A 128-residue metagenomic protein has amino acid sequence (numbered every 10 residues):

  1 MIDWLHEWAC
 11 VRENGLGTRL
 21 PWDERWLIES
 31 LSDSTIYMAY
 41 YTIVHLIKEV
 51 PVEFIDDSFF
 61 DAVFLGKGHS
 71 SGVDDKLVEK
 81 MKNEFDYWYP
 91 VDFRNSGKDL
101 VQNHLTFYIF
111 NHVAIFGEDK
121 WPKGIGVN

Functional and structural regions predicted by a protein language model:
M1-N128: Structured secondary-structure scaffolds
